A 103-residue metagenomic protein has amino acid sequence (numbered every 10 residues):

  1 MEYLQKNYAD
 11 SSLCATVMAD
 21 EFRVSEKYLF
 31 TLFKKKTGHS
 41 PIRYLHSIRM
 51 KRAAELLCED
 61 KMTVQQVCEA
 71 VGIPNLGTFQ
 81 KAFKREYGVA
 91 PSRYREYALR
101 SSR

Functional and structural regions predicted by a protein language model:
E2, K6, K35-P74, E96-R103: Terminal helix-turn-helix DNA-binding modules in bacterial transcription factors
A9: AAA+ ATPase active-site-proximal loops
A15-I48, C68-A90: Basic/polar phosphate-binding segments, predominantly the helix-turn-helix DNA-binding elements of transcriptional
